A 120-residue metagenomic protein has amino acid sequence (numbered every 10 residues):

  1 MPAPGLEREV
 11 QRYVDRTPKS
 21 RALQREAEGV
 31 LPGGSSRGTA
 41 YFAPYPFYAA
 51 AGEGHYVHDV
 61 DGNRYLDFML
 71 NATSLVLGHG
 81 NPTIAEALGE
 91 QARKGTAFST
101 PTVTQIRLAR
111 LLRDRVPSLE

Functional and structural regions predicted by a protein language model:
A3-A51, L111: Active-site-adjacent loop/helix segments that line or gate small-molecule/cofactor pockets in enzymes
E26-V30, Y56, D61-R64, A87: Residue-level detector of alpha-helical secondary structure
S35, V60, A72-T73: Fold-independent oxyanion-binding glycine-rich loops and adjacent beta-strand/coil segments at enzyme active sites
S36, G54, G80: Gly/Ser/Thr-rich beta-alpha loop segments that engage phosphate groups in nucleotides
P46-M69: Active-site and channel-lining beta-strand-loop segments that bind or position nucleotide-derived/phosphorylated
R64-E120: Glycine-rich loop-to-alpha-helix module at the N-terminal edge of alpha/beta enzyme cores
